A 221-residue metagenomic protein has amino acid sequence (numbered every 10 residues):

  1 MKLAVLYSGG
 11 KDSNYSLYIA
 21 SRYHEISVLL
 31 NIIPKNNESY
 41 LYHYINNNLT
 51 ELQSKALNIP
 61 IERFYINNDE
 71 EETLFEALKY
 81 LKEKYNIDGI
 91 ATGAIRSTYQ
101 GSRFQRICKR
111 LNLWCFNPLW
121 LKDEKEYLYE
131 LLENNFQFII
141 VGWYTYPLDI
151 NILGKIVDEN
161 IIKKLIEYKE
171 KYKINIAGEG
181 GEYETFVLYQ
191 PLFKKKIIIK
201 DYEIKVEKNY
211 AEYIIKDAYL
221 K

Functional and structural regions predicted by a protein language model:
M1-K221: Nucleotide-activated chemistry modules centered on ATP-dependent adenylation/adenylyltransferase
